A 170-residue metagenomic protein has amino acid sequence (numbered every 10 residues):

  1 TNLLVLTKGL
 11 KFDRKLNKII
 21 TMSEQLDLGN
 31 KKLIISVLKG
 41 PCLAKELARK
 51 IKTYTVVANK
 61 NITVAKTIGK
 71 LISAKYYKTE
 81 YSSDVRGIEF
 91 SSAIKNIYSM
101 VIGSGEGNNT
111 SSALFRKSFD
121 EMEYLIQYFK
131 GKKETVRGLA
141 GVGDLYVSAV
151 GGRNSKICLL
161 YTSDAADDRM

Functional and structural regions predicted by a protein language model:
T1-I51, I68: Rossmann-like NAD(P)(H) cofactor-binding subdomain of soluble oxidoreductases
L6, L38, S82-D84, L139: Conserved beta-strand termini and adjacent loop/short-helix elements that scaffold enzyme active sites in alpha/beta
L10-D13, I88-E89, Y146-V147: Short, small-residue-enriched loops and turns at beta-alpha junctions that line or gate enzyme active sites
G29-I34, K52-T135: Internal alpha-helical scaffold of NAD(P)-dependent oxidoreductase catalytic cores
E46-A48, S91, A149: Short glycine-biased active-site loop of nucleotidyltransferases that positions the nucleotide triphosphate and helps
T135-G141: Beta-strand segments within the central parallel beta-sheet cores of soluble alpha/beta enzyme folds
V142-L160: Acidic, Mg2+-coordinating active-site segments of isoprenoid diphosphate-utilizing enzymes
Y161-M170: Single conserved hydrophobic/aromatic residue that forms the stacking wall/gate of nucleotide- or nucleobase-binding
